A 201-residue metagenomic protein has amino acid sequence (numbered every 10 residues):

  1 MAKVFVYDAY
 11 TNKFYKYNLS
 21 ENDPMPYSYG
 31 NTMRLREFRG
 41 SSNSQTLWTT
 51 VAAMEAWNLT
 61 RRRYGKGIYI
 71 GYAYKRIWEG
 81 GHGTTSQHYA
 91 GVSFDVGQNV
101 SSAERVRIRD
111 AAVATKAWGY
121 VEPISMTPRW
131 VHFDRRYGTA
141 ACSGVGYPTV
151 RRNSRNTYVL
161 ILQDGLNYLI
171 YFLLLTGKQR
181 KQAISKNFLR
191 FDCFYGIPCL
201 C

Functional and structural regions predicted by a protein language model:
M1-L59, Y137, R155: Extracytoplasmic cell-surface/polysaccharide-interacting catalytic and binding patches
V4-Y7, T84-V92, Q98-G165: Catalytic cores and adjacent binding grooves of peptidoglycan-active enzymes
V51-G83: Extended, low-complexity, intrinsically disordered C-terminal regulatory tails of eukaryotic serine/threonine kinases
A56-Y64, A112-K116, L166: Hydrophobic, Leu/Ile/Phe/Ala-enriched alpha-helical segments that form helix-helix packing faces
K66-Y74, G119-S125, L174-L175: Surface-exposed patches in mature extracellular/periplasmic domains of secreted proteins
A73-K75, G138, K178: Active-site beta-loop-alpha junctions enriched in small/polar residues
V150-V159, D164-F191, G196-C201: Short acidic, glycine/serine/threonine-rich helix-capping segments at coil-helix boundaries
